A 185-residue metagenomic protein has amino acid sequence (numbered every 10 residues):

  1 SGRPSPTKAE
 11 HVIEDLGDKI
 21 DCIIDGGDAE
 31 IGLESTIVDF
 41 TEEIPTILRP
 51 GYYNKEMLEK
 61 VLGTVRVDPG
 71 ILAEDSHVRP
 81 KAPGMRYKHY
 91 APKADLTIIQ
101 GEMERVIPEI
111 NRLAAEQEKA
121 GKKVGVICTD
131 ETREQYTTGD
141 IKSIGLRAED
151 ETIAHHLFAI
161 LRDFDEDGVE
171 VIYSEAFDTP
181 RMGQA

Functional and structural regions predicted by a protein language model:
S1-A185: Active-site-adjacent structural elements in enzyme catalytic cores
